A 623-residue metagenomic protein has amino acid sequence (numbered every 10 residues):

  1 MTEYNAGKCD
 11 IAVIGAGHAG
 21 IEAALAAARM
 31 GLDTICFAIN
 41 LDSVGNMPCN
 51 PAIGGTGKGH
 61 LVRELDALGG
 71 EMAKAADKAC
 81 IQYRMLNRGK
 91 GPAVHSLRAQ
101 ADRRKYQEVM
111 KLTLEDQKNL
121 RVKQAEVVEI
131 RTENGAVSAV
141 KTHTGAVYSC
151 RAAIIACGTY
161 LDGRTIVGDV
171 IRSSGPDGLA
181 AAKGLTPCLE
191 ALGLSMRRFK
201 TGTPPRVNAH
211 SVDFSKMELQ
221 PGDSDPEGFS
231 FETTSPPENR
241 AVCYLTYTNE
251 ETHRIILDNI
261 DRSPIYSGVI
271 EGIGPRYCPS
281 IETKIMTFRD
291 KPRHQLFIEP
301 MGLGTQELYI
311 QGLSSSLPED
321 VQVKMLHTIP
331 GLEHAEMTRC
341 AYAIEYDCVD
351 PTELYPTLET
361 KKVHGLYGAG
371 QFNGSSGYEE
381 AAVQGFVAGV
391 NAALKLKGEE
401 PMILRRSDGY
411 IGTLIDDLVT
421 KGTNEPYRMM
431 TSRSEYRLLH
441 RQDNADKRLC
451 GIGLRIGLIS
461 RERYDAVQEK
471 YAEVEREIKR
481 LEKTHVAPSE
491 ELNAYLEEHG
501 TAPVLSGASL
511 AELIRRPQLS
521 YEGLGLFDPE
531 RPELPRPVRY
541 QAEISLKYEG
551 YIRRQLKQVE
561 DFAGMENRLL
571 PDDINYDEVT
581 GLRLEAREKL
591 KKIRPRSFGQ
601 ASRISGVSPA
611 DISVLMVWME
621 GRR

Functional and structural regions predicted by a protein language model:
N5-A19: Beta1/beta-strand and adjacent pyrophosphate-binding region of the FAD-binding site in flavoprotein oxidoreductases
G7-K8, L25-E129, T144, A152 (+5 more regions): Conserved N-terminal/central alpha/beta ligand/cofactor-binding core
N40, T186-V323, T420-P517: An anion/pyrophosphate-binding glycine-rich loop and adjacent beta-alpha core in soluble alpha-beta enzymes
R131-V147: Conserved beta-strand-loop-beta-strand element in the redox core of flavoprotein oxidoreductases
Y309-S375, I403-D416, P535-K589, R594: A glycine-rich dinucleotide-binding beta-alpha-beta segment and adjacent secondary-structure elements that constitute
Q371-E379, E435-R437: Glycine-rich phosphate/pyrophosphate-binding beta-alpha loops
A381-M402: Internal hydrophobic alpha-helix adjacent to the cofactor/substrate pocket in enzyme cavities
R433, C450-R455, I459-D611, V617-R623: Extended, charge-enriched "interface" segments that sit outside catalytic cores
